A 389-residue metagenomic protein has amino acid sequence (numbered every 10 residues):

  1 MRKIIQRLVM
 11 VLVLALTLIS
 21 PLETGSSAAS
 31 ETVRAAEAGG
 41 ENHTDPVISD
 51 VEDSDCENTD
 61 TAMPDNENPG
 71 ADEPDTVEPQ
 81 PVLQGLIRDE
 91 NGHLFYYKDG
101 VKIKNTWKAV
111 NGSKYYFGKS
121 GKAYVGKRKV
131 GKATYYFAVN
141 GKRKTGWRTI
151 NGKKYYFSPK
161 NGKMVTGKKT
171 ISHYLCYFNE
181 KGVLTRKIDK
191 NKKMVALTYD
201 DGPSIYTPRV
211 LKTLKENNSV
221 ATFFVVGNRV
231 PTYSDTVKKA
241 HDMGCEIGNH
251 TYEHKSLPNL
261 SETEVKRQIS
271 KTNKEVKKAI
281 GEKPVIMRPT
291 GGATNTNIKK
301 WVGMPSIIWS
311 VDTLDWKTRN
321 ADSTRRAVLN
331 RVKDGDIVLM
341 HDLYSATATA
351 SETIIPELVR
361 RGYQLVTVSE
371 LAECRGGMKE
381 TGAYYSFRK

Functional and structural regions predicted by a protein language model:
M1-K3: N-terminal secretory signal peptides that target proteins for export/translocation
I5-D53, E57-K192: Extracellular adhesion/carbohydrate-binding repeat motifs centered on closely spaced tryptophans
K181-L260, E264-V265, K271, E275 (+1 more regions): Active-site beta->alpha N-cap acidic-glycine motif
A196-Y199, A221-V225, E246-T251, P284-P289 (+3 more regions): Structural recognition of the beta-strand scaffold that forms the well-ordered cores of secreted hydrolase catalytic
N217, M243, D334-G335, R361: Structured helix-beta-strand junction loops
N217, V230-P231, A346-K389: C-terminal domain-boundary segment and adjacent tail
K238, K255-E282, G291-D334, T347-T353: Alpha-helical scaffold elements lining the catalytic groove of polysaccharide deacetylases
